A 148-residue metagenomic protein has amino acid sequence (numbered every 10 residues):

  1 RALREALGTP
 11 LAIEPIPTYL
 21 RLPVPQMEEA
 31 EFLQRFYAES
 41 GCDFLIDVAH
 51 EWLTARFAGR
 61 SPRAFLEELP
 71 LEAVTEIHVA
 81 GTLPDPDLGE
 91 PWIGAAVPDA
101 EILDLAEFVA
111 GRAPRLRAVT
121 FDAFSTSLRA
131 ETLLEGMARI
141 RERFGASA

Functional and structural regions predicted by a protein language model:
R1-F44: Active-site acidic/histidine proton-transfer and metal-coordination neighborhood in alpha/beta enzyme cores
R1-R4, A30-Y37, L66, L103-A110 (+1 more regions): Generic structural signal for well-ordered alpha-helices, preferentially at hydrophobic/aromatic core positions
L11-E14, F44-I46, T75-V79, R117-F121: Hydrophobic faces of well-ordered beta-strands that scaffold small-molecule active sites in alpha/beta enzyme cores
P15-P25, H50-A55, G89-A96: Surface-exposed cleft-lining segments at the edges of enzyme active sites
I16-T18, A49-L53, V79-P84, D122-T126: Active-site beta-loop-alpha junctions enriched in small/polar residues
R21-E39, T54-E67, E131-L134: Distinct, well-ordered alpha-helical segments
T54-R115: Gly/Pro-rich active-site loop or hairpin
L128-A148: C-terminal helical cap(s) of enzyme catalytic domains, especially alpha/beta-barrels
